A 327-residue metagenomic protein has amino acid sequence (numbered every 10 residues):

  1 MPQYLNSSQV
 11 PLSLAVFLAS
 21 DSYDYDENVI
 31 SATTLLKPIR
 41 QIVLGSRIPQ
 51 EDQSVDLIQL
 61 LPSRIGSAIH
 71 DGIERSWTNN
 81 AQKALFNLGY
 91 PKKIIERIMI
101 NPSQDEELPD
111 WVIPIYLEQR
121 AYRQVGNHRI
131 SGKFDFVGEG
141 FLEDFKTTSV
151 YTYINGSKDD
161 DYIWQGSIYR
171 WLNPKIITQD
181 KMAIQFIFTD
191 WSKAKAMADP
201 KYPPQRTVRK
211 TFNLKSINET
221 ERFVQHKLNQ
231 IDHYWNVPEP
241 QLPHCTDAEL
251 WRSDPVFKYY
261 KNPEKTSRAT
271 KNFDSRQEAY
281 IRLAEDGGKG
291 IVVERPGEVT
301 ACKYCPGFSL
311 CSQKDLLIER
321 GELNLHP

Functional and structural regions predicted by a protein language model:
M1-F141, Y151-N155, F186, S192 (+3 more regions): Metal-dependent nuclease catalytic cores that hydrolyze phosphodiester bonds in DNA/RNA, characterized by
T34-K37, Q41-V43, H233-P327: Cysteine-cluster motifs in flexible loop/terminal segments that predominantly coordinate metals
N79-F86, K175-Q179, Q230-C245: Surface-exposed helix-capping loop/turn segments at secondary-structure junctions
K83, N87, E96, N229 (+1 more regions): Polar/charged alpha-helical tracts
L108-H233, R276: Mg2+/Mn2+-dependent nuclease catalytic core
